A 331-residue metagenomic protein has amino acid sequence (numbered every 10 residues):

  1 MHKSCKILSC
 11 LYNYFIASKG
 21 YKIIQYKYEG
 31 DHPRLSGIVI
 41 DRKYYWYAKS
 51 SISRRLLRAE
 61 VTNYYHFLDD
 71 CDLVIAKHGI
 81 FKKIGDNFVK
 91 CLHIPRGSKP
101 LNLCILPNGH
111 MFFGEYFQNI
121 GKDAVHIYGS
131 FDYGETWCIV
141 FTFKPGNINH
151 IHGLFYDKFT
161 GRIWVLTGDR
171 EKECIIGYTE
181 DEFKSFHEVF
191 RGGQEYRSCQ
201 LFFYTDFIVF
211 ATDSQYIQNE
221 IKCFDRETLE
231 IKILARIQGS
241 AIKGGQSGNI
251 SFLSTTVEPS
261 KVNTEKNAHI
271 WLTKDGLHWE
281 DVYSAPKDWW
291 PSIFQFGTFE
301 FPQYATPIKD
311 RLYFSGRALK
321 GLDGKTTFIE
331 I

Functional and structural regions predicted by a protein language model:
H2-Y12, K43-D69, R96-P107, N147-G153 (+3 more regions): Repeated scaffold domains used in trafficking and secretory/extracellular systems, primarily beta-propellers
C10-K22, H66-A76, H110-I120, R162-L166 (+3 more regions): Short beta-strand elements that form the blades of beta-propeller/WD-repeat-like and other beta-sheet-rich scaffold
N13-Y44, A76-I84, D323: Beta-propeller domains
Y26-Y28, K83, S130-F131, G177-E180 (+2 more regions): Conserved Ser/Thr-centered positions that define the repeating blades of beta-propeller domains
Y44, K49-L56, F88-I94, C138-K144 (+3 more regions): A short beta-strand motif characteristic of beta-propeller blades
V74-I75, Q118-V125, N147, G168-E173 (+3 more regions): Short, solvent-exposed loop/turn segments at conserved positions within beta-propeller repeat blades
G85-N108, F113-F117, K122-A124, W137-K144: Asp-box/WD-like beta-propeller blade repeats and closely related beta-sheet repeat scaffolds
F296-I331: Blade-level signature of beta-propeller repeat domains, shared across WD40, Kelch, NHL, RCC1 and BNR/Asp-box propellers
